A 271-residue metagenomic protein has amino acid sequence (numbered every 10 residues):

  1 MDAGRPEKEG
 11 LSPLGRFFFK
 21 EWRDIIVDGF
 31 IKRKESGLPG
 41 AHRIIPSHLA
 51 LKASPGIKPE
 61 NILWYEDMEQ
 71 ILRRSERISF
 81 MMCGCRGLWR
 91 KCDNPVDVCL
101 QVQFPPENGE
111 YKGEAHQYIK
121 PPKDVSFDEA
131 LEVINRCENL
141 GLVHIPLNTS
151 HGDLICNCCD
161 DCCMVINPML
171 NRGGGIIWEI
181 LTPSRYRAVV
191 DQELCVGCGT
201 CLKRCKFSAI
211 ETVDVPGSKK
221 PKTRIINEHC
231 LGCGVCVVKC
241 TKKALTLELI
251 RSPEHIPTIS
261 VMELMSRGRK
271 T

Functional and structural regions predicted by a protein language model:
M1, L88-R90, R251-P257: Flexible glycine/acidic-rich beta-alpha junction loops that bind and position SAM and/or redox cofactors in anaerobic
M1-A3, G232-C233: Short, cationic-aromatic polyanion-contact patches
D2-I25: Short, amphipathic alpha-helical interaction segments positioned at domain boundaries
F30-P183, R187: Catalytic cores of enzyme domains
C83-C85, C156-C158, C163, C195-C201 (+3 more regions): Short cysteine clusters
L142-H151, G175-R204, S208-G232, I250-E254: Ferredoxin-like iron-sulfur electron-transfer modules
V165-L170, L202-S208, T212, V237-K243 (+1 more regions): Cys/His-rich zinc-coordinating "finger/knuckle" motifs
K222-T271: Flanking helices and flexible, charged tails adjoining ferredoxin-like Fe-S electron-transfer domains in multi-subunit
